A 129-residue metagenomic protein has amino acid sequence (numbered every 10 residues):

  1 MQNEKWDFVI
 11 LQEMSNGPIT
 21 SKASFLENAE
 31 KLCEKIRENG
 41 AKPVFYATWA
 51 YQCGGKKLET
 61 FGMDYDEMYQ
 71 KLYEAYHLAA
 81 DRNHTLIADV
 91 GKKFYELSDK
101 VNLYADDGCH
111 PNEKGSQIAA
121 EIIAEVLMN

Functional and structural regions predicted by a protein language model:
M1-E113, Q117: Alpha-helical cap/lid subdomain in secreted, periplasmic, or secretory-pathway luminal O-acyl-processing enzymes
P111-N129: Extended, basic/helix-rich recognition subdomains
